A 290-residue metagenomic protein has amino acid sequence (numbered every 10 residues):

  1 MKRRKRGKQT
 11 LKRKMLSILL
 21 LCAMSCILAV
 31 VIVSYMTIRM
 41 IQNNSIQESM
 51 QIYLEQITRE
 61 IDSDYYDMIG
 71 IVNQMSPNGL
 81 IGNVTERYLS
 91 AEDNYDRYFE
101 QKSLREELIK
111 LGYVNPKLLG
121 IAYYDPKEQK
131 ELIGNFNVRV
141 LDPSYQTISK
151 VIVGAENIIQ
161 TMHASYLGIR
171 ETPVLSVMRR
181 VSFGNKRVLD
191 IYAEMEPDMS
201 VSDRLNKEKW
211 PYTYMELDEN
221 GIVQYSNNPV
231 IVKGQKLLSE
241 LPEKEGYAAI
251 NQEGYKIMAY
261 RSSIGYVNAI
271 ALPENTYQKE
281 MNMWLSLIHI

Functional and structural regions predicted by a protein language model:
M1-Q9, I41, E48-S49, T161-H163 (+1 more regions): N-terminal sensory and localization modules of signal-transduction and trafficking proteins
L11-S90: Juxtamembrane extracytoplasmic/periplasmic/luminal helical "stalk" adjacent to the first N-terminal
V72, L118-Y123, Y212-M215: Short, hydrophobic-rich beta-strand element in sensory/regulatory alpha-beta domains
N83-T85, Y124-D125, Q129-F136, G221-N227 (+1 more regions): Amphipathic coiled-coil signal-relay and dimerization helices
N94-E106, N135-L167, E208-P211, I222-I250: Extracytoplasmic/periplasmic sensor domains and loops in membrane signaling proteins
Q101-N115, K186-Y225: Solvent-exposed, extracytoplasmic
G112-M195: Extracytoplasmic/periplasmic ligand-binding sensor regions of membrane-associated signaling proteins
S176-P197, Y255-L287: Short, hydrophobic beta-strand elements of compact beta-sandwich sensory domains
